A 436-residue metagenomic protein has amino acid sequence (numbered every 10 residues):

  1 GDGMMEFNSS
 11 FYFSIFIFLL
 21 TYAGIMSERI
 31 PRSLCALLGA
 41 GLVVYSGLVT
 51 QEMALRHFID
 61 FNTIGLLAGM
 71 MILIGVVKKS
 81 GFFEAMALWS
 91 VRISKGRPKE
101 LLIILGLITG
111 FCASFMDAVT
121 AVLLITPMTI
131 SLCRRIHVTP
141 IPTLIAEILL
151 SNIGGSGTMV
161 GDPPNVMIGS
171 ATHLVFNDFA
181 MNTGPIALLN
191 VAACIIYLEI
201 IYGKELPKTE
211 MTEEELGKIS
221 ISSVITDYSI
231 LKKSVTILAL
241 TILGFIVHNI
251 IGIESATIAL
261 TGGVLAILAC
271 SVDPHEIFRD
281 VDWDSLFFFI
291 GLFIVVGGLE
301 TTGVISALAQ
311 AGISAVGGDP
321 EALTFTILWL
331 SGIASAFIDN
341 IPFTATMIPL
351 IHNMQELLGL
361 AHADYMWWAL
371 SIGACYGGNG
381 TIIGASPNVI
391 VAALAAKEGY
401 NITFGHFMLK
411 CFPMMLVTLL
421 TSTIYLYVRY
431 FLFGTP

Functional and structural regions predicted by a protein language model:
G3-S10, E52-T63, F176-I186, T226-I230 (+7 more regions): Interfacial loop-to-helix junctions that mark the boundaries of transmembrane helices in multi-pass membrane
E6-F16, D60-I72, S114-V122, I186-L188 (+4 more regions): Structural signature of hydrophobic alpha-helical transmembrane segments
F7, R135-I141, G157-V160, N177-I225 (+3 more regions): Juxtamembrane and boundary regions of transmembrane helices in multi-pass small-molecule transporters and channels
Y12-F16, S33-L38, G65, K99-L107 (+12 more regions): Hydrophobic alpha-helical transmembrane segments
L19-L38, Y228, K232, L240-L260 (+1 more regions): Flexible hinge motifs at transmembrane-helix junctions and intramembrane kinks/re-entrant loops in multi-pass membrane
L20-I30, I108-D117, I148-V160, V247-I250 (+2 more regions): Transmembrane alpha-helix interface/packing and boundary motifs in multi-pass membrane proteins, characterized by
E52-I141, W283-L358: Membrane-embedded alpha-helical segments and adjacent helix-loop junctions characteristic of multi-pass solute
T120-S131, L144-I145, T158-T172, S306-A311 (+3 more regions): Re-entrant/interfacial helical elements at transmembrane boundaries that shape and gate the permeation pathway
